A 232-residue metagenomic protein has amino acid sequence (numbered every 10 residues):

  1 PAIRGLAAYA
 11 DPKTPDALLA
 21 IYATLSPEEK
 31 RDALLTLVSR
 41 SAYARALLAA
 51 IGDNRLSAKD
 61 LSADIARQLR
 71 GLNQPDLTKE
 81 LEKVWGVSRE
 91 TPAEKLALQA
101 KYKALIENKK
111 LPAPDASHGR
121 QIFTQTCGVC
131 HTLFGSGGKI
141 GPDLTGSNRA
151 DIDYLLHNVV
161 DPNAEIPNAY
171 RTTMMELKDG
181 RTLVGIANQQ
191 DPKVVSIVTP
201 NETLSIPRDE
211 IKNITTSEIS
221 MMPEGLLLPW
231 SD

Functional and structural regions predicted by a protein language model:
P1, D11-A23, K30-R31, Y43-G52 (+2 more regions): Amphipathic alpha-helical scaffolding segments comprising HEAT/armadillo-like alpha-solenoid repeats
G5, A17-L25, T36, A50-S57 (+1 more regions): Alpha-solenoid HEAT/Armadillo-like helical repeat scaffolds in large eukaryotic proteins
L6-A10, L37, S41, L69-N73 (+3 more regions): Alpha-solenoid repeat junctions
S62-A100: Eukaryotic acidic, Ser/Thr-rich intrinsically disordered low-complexity regions
R89-I122, G137-P142, D151-I152, G180 (+1 more regions): Electrostatic cytochrome c docking/interface patches
Q121-G135, P142-G146, D151-A164, R171-M174 (+3 more regions): C-type cytochrome heme c attachment motif
E202-M221: Structured surface patches comprising rigid loops and adjacent beta-strands/short helices at the edges of well-ordered
T216-D232: A short, charged
